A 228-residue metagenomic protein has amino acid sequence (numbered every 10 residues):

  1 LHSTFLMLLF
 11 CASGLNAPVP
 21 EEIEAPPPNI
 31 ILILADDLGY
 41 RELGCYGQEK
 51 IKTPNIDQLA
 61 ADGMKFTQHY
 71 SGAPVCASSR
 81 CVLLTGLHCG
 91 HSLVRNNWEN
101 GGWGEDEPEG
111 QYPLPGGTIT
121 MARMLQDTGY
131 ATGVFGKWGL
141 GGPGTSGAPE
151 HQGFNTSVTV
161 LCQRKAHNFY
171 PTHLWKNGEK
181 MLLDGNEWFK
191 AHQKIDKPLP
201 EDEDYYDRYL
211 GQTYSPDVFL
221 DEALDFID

Functional and structural regions predicted by a protein language model:
H2-S13: Bacterial N-terminal signal peptides
L15-D228: Formylglycine-dependent sulfatase
